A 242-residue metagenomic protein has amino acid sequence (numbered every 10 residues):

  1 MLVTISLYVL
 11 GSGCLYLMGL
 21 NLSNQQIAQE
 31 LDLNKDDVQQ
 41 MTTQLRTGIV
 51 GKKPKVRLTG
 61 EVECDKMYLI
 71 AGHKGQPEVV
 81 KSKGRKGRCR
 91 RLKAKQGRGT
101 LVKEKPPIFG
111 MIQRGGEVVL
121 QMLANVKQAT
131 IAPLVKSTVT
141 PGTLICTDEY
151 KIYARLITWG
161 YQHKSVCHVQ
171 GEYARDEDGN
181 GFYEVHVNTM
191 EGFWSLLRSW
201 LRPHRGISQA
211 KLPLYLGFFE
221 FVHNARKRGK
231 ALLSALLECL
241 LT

Functional and structural regions predicted by a protein language model:
M1-T242: Residue-level recognition of single "structural anchor" positions that define or cap local secondary structure
